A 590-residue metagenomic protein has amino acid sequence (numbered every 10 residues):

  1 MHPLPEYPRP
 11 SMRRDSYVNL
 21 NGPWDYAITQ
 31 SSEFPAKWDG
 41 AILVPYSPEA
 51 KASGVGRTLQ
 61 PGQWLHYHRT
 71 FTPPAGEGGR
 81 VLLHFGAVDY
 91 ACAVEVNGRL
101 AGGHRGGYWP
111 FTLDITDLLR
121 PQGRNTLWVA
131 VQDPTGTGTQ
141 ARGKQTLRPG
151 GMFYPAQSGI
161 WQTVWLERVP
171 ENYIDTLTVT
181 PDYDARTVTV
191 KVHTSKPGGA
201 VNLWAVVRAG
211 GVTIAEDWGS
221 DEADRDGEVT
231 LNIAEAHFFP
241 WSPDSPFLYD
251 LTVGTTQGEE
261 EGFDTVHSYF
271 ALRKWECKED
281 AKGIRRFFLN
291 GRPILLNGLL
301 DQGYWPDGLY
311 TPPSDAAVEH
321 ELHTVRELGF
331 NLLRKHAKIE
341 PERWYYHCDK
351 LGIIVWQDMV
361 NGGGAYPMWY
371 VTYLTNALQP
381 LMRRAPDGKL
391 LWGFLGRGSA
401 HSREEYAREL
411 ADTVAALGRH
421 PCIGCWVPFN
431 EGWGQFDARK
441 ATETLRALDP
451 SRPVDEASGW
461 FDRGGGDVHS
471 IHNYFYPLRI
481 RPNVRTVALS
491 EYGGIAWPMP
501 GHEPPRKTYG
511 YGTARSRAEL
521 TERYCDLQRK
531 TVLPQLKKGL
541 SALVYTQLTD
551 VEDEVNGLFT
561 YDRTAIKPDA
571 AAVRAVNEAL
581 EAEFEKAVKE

Functional and structural regions predicted by a protein language model:
M1-H347, L351-V355, E409, G424-C425 (+4 more regions): Secreted/periplasmic carbohydrate-active enzymes, especially glycoside hydrolases
L332-N577, E583-K589: Substrate-binding/catalytic cleft of secreted carbohydrate-active enzymes, primarily glycoside hydrolases
